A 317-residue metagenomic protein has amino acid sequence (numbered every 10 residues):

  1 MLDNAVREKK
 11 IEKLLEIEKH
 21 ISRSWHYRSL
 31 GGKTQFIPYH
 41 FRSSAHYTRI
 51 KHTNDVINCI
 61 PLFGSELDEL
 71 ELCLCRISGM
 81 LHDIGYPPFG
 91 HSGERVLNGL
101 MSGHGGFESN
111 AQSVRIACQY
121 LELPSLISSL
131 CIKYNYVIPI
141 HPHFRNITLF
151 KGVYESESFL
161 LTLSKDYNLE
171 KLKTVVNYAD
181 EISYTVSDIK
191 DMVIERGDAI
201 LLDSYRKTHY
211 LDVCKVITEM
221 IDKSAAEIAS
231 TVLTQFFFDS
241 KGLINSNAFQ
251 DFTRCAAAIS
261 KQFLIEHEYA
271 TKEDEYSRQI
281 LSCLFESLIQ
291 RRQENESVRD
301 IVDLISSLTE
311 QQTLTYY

Functional and structural regions predicted by a protein language model:
M1-C73, G105-Y317: Histidine-centered, transition-metal-coordinating active-site segments
L67, D83-V96, V186-D191: Catalytic Zn2+-binding segment of zinc metalloproteases
C75-S78, S92-N98, Y134: Short, conserved phosphate-binding/catalytic loop or strand-edge motifs used in phosphoryl-/nucleotidyl-transfer
R76-L81, G85, V175-A179: Short alpha-helix carrying the canonical HExxH Zn2+-binding catalytic motif
